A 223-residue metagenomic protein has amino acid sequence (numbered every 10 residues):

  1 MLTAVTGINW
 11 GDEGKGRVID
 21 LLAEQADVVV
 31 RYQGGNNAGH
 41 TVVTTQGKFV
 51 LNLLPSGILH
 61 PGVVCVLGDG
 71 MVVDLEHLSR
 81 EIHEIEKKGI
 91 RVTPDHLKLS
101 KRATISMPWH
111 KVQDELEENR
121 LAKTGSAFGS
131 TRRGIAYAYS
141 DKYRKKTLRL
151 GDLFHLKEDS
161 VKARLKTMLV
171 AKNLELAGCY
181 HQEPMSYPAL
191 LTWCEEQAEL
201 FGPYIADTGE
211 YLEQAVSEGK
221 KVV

Functional and structural regions predicted by a protein language model:
M1-V223: Non-transmembrane, aqueous-exposed alpha-helical and coiled segments at domain scale
